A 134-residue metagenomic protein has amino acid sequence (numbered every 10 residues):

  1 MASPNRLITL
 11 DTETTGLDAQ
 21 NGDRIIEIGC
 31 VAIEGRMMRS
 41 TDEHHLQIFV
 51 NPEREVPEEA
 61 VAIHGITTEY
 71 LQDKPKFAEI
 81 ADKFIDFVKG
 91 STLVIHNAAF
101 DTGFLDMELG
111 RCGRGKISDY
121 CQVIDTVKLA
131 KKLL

Functional and structural regions predicted by a protein language model:
M1-C121: Conserved non-catalytic scaffold segment of RNase H-like nuclease domains
V123-L134: Short alpha-helix plus adjacent loop in nuclease-associated cores
